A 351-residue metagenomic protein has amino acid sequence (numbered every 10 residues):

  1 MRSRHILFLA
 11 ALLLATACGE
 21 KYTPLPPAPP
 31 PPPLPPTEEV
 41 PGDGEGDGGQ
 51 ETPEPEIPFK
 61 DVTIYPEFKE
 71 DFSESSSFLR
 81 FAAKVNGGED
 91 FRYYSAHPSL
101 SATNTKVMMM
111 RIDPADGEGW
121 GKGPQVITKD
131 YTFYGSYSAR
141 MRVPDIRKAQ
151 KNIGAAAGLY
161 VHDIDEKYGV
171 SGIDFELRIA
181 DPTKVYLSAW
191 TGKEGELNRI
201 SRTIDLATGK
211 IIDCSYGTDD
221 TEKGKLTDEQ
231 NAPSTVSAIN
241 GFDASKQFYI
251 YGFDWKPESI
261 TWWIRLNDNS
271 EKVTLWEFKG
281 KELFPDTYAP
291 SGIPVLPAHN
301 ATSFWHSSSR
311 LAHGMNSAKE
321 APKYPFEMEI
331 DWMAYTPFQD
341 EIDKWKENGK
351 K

Functional and structural regions predicted by a protein language model:
R2-L9: Sec-dependent signal peptide recognition, specifically the positively charged N-region followed immediately by
T16-A17: C-terminal motif of bacterial Sec signal peptides marking the signal peptidase cleavage site
E20-Y22, P41-G42, G46-K351: GH16 jelly-roll
Y22-P41: Short, low-complexity, disordered segments immediately C-terminal to signal peptides in bacterial exported proteins
